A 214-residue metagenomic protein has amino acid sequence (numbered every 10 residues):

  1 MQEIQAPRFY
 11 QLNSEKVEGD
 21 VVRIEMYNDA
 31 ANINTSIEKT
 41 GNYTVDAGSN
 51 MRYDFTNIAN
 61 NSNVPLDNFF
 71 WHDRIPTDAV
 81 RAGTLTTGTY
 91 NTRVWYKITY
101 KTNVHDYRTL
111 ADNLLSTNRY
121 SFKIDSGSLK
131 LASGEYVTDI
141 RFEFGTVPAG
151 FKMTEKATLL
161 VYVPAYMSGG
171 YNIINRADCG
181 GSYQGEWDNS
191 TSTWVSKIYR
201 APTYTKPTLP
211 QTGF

Functional and structural regions predicted by a protein language model:
M1-E15, F55-T56, D125-I173: Low-complexity, intrinsically disordered segments enriched in Ser/Thr together with acidic residues
A6-N68, P76-T84, N175, N189-G213: Serine/threonine-rich, low-complexity linker/repeat segments that form flexible spacers/stalks
I24-M26, I37-K39, V45, Y53-F55 (+6 more regions): Hydrophobic beta-strand residues in large extracellular and virion-surface proteins
N34, N103-R108, V147-A157, G185: Short, surface-exposed beta-strand/loop "edge" segments at domain boundaries and coil↔beta transitions
N63-V64, A79-R81, G150, M167-G169 (+1 more regions): Residue-level signal for secondary-structure boundary sites
F70, R74-R141: A surface/secretory-pathway sequence property marking extracellular, secreted, or lumenal proteins enriched
V94, V104, I140, L160 (+2 more regions): Serine/threonine-rich, low-complexity intrinsically disordered segments
D178-S182: Beta-strand-rich extracellular modules
